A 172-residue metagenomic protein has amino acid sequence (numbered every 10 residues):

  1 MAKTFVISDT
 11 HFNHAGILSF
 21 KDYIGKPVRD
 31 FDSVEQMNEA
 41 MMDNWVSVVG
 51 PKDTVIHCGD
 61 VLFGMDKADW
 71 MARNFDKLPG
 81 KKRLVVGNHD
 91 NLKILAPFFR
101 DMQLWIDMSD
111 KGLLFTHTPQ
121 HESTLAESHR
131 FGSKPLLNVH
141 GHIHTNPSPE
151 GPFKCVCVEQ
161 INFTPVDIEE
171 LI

Functional and structural regions predicted by a protein language model:
A2-S8, F12-M108: Core catalytic region of metal-dependent phosphoesterases/phosphodiesterases, especially metallo-beta-lactamase-like
P97-I172: Conserved beta-sheet core of the metallophosphoesterase superfamily
